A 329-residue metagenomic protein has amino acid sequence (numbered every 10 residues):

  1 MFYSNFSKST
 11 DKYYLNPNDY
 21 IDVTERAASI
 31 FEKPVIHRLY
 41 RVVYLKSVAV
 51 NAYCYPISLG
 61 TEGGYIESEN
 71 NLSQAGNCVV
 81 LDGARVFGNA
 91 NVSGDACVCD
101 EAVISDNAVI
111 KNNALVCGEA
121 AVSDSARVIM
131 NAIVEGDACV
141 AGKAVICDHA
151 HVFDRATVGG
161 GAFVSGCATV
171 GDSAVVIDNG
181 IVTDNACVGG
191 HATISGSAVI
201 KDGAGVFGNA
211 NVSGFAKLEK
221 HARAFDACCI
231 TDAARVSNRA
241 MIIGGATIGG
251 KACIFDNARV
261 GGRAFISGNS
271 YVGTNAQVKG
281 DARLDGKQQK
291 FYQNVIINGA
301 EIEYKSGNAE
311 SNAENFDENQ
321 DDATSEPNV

Functional and structural regions predicted by a protein language model:
M1-N77, G83, D95, E101 (+22 more regions): Terminal amphipathic alpha-helical/low-complexity segments used for targeting or macromolecular assembly
C228: Extended, highly charged clamp/arch subdomains and adjacent linkers that form or line substrate-binding channels
D232-S237, M241-G244, G249-G250, F255-V329: Long terminal segments
